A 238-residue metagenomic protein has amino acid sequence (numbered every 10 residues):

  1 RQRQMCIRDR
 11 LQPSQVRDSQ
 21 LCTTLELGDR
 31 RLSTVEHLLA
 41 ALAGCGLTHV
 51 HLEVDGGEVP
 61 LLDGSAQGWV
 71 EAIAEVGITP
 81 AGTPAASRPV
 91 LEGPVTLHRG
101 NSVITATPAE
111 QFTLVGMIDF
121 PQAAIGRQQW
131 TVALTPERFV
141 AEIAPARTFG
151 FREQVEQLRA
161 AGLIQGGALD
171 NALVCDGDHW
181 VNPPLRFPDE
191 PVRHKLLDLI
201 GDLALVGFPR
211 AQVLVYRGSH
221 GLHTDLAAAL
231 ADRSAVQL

Functional and structural regions predicted by a protein language model:
R1-Q4, R8-H49, E53-L238: C-terminal regulatory domains involved in ligand/effector binding and gene-expression control
